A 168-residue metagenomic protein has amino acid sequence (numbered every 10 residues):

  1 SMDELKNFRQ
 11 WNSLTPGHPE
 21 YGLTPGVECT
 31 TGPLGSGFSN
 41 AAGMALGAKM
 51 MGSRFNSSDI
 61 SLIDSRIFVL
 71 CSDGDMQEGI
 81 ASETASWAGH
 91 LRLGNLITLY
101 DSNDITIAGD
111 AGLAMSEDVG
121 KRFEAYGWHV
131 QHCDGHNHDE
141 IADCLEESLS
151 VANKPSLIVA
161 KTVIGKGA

Functional and structural regions predicted by a protein language model:
S1-E4: Carboxylate/His-rich catalytic cores and anion/metal-binding grooves
K6-R9: N-terminal core-entry segment
L14-G17, L23-A168: Glycine-rich ThDP/TPP pyrophosphate-binding loop and its adjacent helix/strand module within ThDP-dependent enzymes
